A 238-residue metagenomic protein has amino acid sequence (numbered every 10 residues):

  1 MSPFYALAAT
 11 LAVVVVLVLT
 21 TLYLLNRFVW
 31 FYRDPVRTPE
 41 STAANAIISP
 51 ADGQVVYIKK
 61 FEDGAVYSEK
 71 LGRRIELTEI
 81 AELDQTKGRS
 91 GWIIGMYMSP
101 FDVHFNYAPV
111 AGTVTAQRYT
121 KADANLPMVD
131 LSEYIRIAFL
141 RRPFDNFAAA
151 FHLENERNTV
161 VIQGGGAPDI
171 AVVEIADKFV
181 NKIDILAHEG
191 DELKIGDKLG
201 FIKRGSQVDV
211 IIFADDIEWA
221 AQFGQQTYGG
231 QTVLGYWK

Functional and structural regions predicted by a protein language model:
M1-K238: Contiguous, well-folded functional domains in the mature portion of proteins
